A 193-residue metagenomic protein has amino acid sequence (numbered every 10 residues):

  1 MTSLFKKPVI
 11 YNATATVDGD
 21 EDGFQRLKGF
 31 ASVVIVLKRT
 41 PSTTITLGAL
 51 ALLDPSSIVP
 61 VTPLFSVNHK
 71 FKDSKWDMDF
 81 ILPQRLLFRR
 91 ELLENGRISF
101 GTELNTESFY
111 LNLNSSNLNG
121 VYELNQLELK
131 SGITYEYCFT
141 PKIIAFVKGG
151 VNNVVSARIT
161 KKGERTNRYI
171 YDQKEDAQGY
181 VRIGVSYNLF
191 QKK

Functional and structural regions predicted by a protein language model:
M1-S3, L37, H69-F71, F80 (+3 more regions): Residue-level signature of outer-membrane beta-barrel architecture
K6-Y11, S42-L47, S74-M78, G96-I98 (+3 more regions): Repeated loop/turn-to-beta-strand initiation elements of outer-membrane beta-barrel proteins
A13-V17, L27-V33, A49-A51, V61-F65 (+3 more regions): Hydrophobic, lipid-facing positions within transmembrane beta-strands of outer-membrane proteins
A13-V17, L47-A51, F80-L82, F100-L104 (+1 more regions): Transmembrane beta-barrel strands of outer-membrane/channel proteins
T16-E21, L50-L53, K72-S74, S116-V121 (+1 more regions): Extracellular loop and loop/strand-boundary signature of outer-membrane beta-barrel proteins
D22-R26, S56-P60, E107-L113, V155-T160 (+1 more regions): Outer-membrane beta-barrel proteins
L64-N68, E175-K193: Outer-membrane beta-barrel "beta-signal"
R97-N167: Outer membrane beta-barrel transmembrane domains
